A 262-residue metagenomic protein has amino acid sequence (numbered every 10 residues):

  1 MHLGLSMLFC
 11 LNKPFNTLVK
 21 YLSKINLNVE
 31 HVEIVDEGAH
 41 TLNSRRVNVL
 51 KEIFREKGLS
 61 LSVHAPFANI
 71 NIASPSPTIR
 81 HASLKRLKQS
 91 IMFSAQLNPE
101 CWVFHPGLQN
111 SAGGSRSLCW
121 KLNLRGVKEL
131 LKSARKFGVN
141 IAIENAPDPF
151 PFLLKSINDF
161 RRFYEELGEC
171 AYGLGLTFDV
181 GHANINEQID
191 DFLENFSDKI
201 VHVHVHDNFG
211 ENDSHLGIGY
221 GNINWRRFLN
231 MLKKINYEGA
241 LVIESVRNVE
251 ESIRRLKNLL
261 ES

Functional and structural regions predicted by a protein language model:
M1-G4, F15-I25, E100, L154-L174 (+1 more regions): Histidine-acidic metal/acid-base catalytic patches
M1-I91, A95, E261-S262: N-terminal pre-domain/capping segments
L3-M7, E30-I34, L61-A65, W102-F104 (+4 more regions): Hydrophobic faces of well-ordered beta-strands that scaffold small-molecule active sites in alpha/beta enzyme cores
M7-T17, V35-V49, N71-S74, N110-G114 (+4 more regions): Acidic-and-aromatic substrate-binding clefts and catalytic sites of carbohydrate-active enzymes
V29, L87, V127, I200 (+1 more regions): Short amphipathic alpha-helical/adjacent loop interface patches that line ligand and macromolecule-binding sites
R46-G58, R125-S133, F163, F192 (+1 more regions): Catalytic-core regions built around general acid/base machinery
E56, T78-G175: Active-site acidic/histidine proton-transfer and metal-coordination neighborhood in alpha/beta enzyme cores
F67-N71, L108-S111, D207-D213: Conserved radical SAM core fold
